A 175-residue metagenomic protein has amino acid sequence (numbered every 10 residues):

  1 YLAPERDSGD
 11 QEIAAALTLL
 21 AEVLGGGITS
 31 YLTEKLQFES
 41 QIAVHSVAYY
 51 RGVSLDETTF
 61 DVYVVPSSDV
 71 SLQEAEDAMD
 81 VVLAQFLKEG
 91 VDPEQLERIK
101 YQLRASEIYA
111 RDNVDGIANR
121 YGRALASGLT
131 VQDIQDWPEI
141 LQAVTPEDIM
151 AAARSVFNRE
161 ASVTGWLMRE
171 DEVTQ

Functional and structural regions predicted by a protein language model:
Y1-D7, T33-A143, A161-R169: M16 family metallopeptidases and their MPP-like homologs
Y1-T29: His/Glu-based metal-binding/catalytic segments typifying zinc-dependent metallopeptidases
L19, A48, W137, A151-A153: Short beta-alpha junctions and helix-cap segments that line functional grooves
E22, V81-Q85, A151, S155: A generic structural signal for well-ordered alpha-helical segments enriched in polar/charged residues
M150-W166: Bilobed periplasmic-binding protein-like "clamshell/Venus-flytrap" ligand-binding domains
T174-Q175: Extracellular/periplasmic ectodomains of large secreted or surface enzymes and adhesion receptors
